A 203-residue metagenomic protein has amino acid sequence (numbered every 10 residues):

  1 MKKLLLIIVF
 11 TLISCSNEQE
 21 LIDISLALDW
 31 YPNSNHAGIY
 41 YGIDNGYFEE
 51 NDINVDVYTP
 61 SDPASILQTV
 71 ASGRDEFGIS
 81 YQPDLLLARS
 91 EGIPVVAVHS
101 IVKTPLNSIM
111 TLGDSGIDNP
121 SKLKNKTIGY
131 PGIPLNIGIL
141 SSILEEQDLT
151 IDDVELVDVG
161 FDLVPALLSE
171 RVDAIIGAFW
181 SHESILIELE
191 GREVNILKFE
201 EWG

Functional and structural regions predicted by a protein language model:
L12-S14: C-terminal motif of bacterial Sec signal peptides marking the signal peptidase cleavage site
E20-P32, I53-T59, N125-G129, E155-V157 (+1 more regions): Short, well-ordered beta-strand elements
L21-I22, L87-V98, L186-F199: Ligand-binding "clamshell"
P32-T59, A88-E91, G138-E145: Short, polar/charged alpha-helical segment
I53-N54, A71-S80, G92-V95, K126-T127 (+2 more regions): Alpha-to-beta junction loops
T59-P63, G73-R74, I79-L86, E91 (+3 more regions): Beta->alpha turn/N-cap motifs
P83, D162-A166, R171-G203: Pocket-lining segment of extracytoplasmic ligand-binding domains
L112-T127: Flexible hinge/capping segments at coil-to-helix
